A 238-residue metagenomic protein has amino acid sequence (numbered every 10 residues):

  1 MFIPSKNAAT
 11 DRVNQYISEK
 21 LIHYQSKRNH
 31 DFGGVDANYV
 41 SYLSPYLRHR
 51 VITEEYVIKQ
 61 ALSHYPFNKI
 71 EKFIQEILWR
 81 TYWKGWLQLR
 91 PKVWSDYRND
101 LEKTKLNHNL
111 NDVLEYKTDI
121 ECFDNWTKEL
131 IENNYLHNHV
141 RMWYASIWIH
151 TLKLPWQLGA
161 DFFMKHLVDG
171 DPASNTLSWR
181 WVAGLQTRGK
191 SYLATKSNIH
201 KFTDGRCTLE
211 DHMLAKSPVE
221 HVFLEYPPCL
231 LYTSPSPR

Functional and structural regions predicted by a protein language model:
M1-H49, L62: A eukaryotic "domain-start" boundary segment
L47, I52-E55, Q60, N68-L230: Active-site-proximal binding-pocket segments
Y65: Active-site catalytic pocket residues across diverse enzymes, especially alpha/beta-hydrolases
Y232-P237: Conserved small/polar residues in nucleotide/adenosyl-binding loops
